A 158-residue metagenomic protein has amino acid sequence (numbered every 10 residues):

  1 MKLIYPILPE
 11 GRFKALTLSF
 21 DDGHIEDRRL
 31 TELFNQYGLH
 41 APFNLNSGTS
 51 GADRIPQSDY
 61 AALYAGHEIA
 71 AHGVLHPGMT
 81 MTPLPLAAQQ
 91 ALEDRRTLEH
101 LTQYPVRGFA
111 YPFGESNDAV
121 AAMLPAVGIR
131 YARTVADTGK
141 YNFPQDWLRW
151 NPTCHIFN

Functional and structural regions predicted by a protein language model:
M1-L18, I25, Q57-Y60: N-terminal pre-catalytic segment of deacetylase/amide-hydrolase enzymes
L8, T31-L33: Short secondary-structure boundary/capping segments within folded domains
F20-G23, G73: Active-site metal-binding loops of divalent metal-dependent hydrolases
G23-R29: Short acidic, Gly/Ser-rich segments with clustered Asp/Glu that frequently serve as metal-coordination loops in enzyme
R29-L30, T80: Short, function-defining helix-loop hinge/capping sites that tune catalysis or transport
N35-A122, A126-R130, A136-C154: Metal-dependent polysaccharide deacetylase catalytic core of the NodB/CE4 family, i.e., the active-site-bearing domain
I156-N158: Short, intrinsically disordered, charge-balanced linker/junction segments flanking boundaries in proteins
